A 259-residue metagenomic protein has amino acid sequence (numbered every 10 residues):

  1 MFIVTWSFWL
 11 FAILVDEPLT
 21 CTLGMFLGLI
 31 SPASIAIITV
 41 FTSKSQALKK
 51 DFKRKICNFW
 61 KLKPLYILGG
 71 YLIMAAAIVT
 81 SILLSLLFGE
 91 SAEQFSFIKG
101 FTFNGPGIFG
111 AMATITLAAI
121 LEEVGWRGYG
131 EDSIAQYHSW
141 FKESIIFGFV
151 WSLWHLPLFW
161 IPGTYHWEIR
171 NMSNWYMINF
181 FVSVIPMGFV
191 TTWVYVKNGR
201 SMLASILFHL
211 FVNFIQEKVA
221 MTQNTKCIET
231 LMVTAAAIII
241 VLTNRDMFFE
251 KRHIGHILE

Functional and structural regions predicted by a protein language model:
M1-A119, F147, W160, N179 (+1 more regions): Specific transmembrane helices
T5, E143-L156: Small-polar-interrupted transmembrane alpha-helices in polytopic inner-membrane proteins
A75, I108-M112, T116, I120-G125 (+6 more regions): Hydrophobic transmembrane alpha-helices of Major Facilitator Superfamily
S81, R127-E131, G188-T192: Interfacial helix-capping/hinge residues at the ends of transmembrane alpha-helices
L121-G148, V196-S201: Membrane-interface helix/loop boundary segments of multi-pass membrane proteins
G125-S133, I161-M172: Membrane-interface interhelical connector segments
I169-M232: Functionally important transmembrane alpha-helices
